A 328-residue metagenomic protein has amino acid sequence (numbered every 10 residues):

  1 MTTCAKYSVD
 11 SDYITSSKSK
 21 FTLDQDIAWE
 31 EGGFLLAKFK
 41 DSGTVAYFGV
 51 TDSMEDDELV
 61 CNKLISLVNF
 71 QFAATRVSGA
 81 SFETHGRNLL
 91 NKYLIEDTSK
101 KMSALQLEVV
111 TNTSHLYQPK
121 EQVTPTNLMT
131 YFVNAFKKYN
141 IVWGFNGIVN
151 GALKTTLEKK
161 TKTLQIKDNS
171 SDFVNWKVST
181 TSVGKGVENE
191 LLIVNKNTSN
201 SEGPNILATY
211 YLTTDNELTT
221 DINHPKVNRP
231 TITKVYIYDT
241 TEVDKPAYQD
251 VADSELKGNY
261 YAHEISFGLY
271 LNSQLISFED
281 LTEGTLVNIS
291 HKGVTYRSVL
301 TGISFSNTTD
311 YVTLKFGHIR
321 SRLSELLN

Functional and structural regions predicted by a protein language model:
M1-N88, T98: Beta-strand-rich assembly/attachment modules of structural machines
T3-A28, V174-N328: An acidic/polar, Gly/Ser/Thr-rich interaction patch typically located in mid-to-C-terminal regions of proteins
F34-K38, V45-F48, V142-G144, E190-V194 (+1 more regions): Ordered hydrophobic segments in well-structured contexts
D41-G43, N150, S201-E202, T308: Short, solvent-exposed loop/turn segments that connect beta-strands within catalytic domains and beta-strand-rich
V45, K137, L281-E283: Residues that act as N-cap/strand-start positions at coil-to-secondary-structure junctions
G49, L105-L107, A252: Glycine-centered structural positions embedded in regular secondary structure
D57, N62-K185: Charged- and aromatic-enriched interaction segments used to assemble and dock large macromolecular complexes
